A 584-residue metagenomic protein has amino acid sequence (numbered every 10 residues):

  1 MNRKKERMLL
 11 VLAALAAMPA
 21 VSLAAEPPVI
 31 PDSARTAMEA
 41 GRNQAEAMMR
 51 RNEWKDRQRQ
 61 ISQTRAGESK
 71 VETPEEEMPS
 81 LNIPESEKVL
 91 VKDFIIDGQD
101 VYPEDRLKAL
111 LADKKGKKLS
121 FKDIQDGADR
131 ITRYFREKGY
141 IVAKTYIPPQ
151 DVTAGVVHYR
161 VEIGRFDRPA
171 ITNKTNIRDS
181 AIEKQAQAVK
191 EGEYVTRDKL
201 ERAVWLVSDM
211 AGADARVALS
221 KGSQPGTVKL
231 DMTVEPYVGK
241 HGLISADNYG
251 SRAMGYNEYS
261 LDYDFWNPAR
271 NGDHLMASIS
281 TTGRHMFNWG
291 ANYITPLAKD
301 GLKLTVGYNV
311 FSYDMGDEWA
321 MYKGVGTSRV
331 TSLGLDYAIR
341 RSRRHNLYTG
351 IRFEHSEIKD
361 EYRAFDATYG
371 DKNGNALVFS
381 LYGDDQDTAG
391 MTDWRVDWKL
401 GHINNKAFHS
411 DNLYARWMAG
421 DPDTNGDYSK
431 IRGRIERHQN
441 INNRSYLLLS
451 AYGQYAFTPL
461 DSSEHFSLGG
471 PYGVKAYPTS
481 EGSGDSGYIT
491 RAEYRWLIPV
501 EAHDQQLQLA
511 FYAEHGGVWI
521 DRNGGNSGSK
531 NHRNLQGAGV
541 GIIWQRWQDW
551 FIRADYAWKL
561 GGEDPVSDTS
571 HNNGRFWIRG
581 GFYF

Functional and structural regions predicted by a protein language model:
A25-G250, D262, I279-F287, I431 (+1 more regions): Periplasmic polypeptide-binding modules associated with outer-membrane biogenesis and secretion
G226, G255-Y259, H285-W289, T327-T331 (+5 more regions): Residues that define the transmembrane beta-barrel architecture of outer-membrane proteins
K240-G250, L261, N271-G283, W289-A291 (+4 more regions): Transmembrane beta-strand segments that form the barrel wall of outer-membrane beta-barrel proteins
G242-I244, D273-A277, L302-V306, L333 (+10 more regions): Transmembrane beta-strands of outer-membrane beta-barrel proteins
N248-G250, F265-N267, I279-G283, Y308-D314 (+11 more regions): Transmembrane beta-strands of outer-membrane beta-barrel pores
P268-H274, A298-K303, R340-L347, Q386-D393 (+3 more regions): Short loop/turn motifs that connect adjacent beta-strands in outer-membrane beta-barrel proteins
N288-N292, M315-Y322, K359-T368, K406-A415 (+3 more regions): Outer-membrane beta-barrel translocator domains and adjoining extracellular loop/strand segments of Gram-negative
W417-F584: C-terminal transmembrane beta-barrel domains of outer membrane proteins
